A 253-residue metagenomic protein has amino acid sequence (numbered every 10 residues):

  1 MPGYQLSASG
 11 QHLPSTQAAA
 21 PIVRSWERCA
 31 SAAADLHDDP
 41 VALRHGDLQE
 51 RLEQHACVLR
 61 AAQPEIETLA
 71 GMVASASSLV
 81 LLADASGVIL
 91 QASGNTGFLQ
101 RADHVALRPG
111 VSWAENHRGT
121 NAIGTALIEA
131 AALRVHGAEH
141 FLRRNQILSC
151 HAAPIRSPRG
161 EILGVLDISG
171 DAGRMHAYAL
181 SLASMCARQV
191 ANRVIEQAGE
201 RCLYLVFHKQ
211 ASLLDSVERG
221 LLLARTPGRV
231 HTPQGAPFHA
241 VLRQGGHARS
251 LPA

Functional and structural regions predicted by a protein language model:
M1-N116, N121-R134, I147, R156-T226: Intrinsically disordered, low-complexity terminal regulatory regions
G94, T226-F238: PAS/LOV sensory domain surfaces, especially short acidic/polar patches at coil-to-helix junctions
I123-G124, V241-A253: Terminal output helix/cap of sensory domains in signal transduction proteins
A138-E139, I147-A152, S250-A253: PAS-family sensory/regulatory modules and their coupling/dimerization elements
A138-L142, K209: Short, solvent-exposed loop/turn elements at beta->coil junctions and helix N-caps that rim active or binding pockets
V217-L221, G228-R229, H239, P252: C-terminal catalytic or substrate-handling cores of phosphate/nucleotide- and metal-cofactor-dependent proteins acting
